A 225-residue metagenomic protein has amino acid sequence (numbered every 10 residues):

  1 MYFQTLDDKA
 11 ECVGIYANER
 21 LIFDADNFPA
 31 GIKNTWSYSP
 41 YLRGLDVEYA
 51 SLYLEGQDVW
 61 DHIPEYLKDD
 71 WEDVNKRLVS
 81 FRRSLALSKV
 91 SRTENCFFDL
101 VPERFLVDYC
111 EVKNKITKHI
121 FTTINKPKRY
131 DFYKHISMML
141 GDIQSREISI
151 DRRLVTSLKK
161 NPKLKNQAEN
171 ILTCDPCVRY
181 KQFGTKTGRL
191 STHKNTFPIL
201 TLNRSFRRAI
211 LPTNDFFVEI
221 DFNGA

Functional and structural regions predicted by a protein language model:
M1-I15, I22: N-terminal low-complexity regulatory segments of large eukaryotic nuclear proteins
A17-I32, S37-L52, G56, I63 (+3 more regions): Acidic, glycine-rich two-metal-ion catalytic cores of nucleic acid-processing enzymes
K68, N75-L78: Extended non-globular interaction regions in eukaryotic gene-expression and organellar proteins
D73, L87-K89: Charged, often flexible domain-edge or linker segments that flank or initiate folded functional domains
